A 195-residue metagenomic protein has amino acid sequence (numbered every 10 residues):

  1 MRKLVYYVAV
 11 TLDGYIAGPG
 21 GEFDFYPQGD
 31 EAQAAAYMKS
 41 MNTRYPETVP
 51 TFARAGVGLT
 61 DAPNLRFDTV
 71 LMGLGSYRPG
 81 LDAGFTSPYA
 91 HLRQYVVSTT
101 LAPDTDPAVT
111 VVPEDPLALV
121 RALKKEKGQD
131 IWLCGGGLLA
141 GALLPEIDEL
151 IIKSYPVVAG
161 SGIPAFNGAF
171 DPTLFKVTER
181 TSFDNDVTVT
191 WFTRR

Functional and structural regions predicted by a protein language model:
M1-R195: Enzymes that bind and transform nitrogen-containing heteroaromatic metabolites
